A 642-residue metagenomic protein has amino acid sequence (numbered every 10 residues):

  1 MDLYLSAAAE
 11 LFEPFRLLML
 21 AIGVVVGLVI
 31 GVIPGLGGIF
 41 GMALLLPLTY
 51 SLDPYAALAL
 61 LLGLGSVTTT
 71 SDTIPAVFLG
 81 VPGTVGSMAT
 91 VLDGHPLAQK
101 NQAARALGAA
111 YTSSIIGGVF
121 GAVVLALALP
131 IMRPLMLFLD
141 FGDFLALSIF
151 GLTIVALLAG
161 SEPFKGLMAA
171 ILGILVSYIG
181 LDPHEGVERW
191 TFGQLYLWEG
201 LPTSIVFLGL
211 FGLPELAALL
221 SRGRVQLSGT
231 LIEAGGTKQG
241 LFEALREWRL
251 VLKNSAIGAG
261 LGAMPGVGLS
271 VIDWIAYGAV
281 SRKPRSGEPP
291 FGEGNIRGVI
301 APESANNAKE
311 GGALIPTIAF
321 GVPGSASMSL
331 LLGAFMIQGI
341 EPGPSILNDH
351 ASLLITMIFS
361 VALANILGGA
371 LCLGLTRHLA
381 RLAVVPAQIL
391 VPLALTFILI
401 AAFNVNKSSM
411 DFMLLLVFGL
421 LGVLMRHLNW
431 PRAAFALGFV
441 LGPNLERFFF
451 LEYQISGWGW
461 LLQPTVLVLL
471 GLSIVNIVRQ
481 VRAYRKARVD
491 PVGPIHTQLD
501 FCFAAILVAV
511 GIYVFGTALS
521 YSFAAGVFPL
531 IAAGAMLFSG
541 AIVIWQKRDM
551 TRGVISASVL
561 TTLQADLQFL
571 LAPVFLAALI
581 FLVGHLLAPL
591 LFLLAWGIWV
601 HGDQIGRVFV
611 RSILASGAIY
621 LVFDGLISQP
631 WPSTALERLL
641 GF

Functional and structural regions predicted by a protein language model:
M1-A57, P130, L137, E188-N295 (+2 more regions): Helix-loop-helix hairpins and the membrane-proximal interhelical loops of multi-pass alpha-helical transport proteins
M19, G23, G27, G31 (+40 more regions): Alpha-helical transmembrane segments in multi-pass membrane proteins
V24-G38, T68-G80, V155-G160, A256-V267 (+4 more regions): Transmembrane alpha-helix interface/packing and boundary motifs in multi-pass membrane proteins, characterized by
M42-L64, A524-F538: Loop-to-helix transition at the N-terminal end of transmembrane alpha-helices
L45-D53, L175-D182, Q194-Y196, W274-P284 (+4 more regions): Interfacial segments of multi-pass membrane proteins
Y55-A59, P96-S113, R285-G298, A326-S329 (+2 more regions): Membrane-interface alpha-helices at helix entry/exit sites of multi-pass transporters
G108-S221, I337-L472, V481-R482: Membrane-embedded alpha-helical modules
T465, Q480-F581, G602-F642: Flexible extramembrane loops and terminal tails that flank transmembrane helices in small membrane-associated subunits
